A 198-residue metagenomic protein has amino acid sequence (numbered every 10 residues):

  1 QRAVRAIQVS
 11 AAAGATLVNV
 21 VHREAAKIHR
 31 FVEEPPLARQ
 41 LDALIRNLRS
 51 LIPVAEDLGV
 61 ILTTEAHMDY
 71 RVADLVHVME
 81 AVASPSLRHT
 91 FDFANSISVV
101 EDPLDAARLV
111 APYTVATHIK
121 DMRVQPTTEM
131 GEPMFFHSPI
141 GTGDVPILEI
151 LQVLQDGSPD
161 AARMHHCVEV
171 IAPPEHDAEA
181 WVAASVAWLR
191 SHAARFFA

Functional and structural regions predicted by a protein language model:
Q1-R88: Active-site acidic/histidine proton-transfer and metal-coordination neighborhood in alpha/beta enzyme cores
N19-V21, T63-E65, T90-D92, H118-K120 (+1 more regions): A cross-family glycoside hydrolase active-site/sugar-binding cleft signature
R30, L37, I61-T64, D92 (+4 more regions): Residues at structural and domain junctions
D57, V72-S86, I97-A198: Histidine-acidic metal/acid-base catalytic patches
